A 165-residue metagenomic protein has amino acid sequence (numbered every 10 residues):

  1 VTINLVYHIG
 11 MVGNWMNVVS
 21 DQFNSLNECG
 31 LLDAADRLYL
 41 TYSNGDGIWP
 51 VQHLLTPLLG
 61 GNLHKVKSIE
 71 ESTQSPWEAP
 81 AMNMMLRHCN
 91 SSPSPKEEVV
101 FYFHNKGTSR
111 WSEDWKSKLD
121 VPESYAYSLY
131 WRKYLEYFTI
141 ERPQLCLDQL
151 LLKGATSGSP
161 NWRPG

Functional and structural regions predicted by a protein language model:
V1-G165: ER/Golgi luminal nucleotide-sugar-dependent glycosyltransferases, focusing on the catalytic module
